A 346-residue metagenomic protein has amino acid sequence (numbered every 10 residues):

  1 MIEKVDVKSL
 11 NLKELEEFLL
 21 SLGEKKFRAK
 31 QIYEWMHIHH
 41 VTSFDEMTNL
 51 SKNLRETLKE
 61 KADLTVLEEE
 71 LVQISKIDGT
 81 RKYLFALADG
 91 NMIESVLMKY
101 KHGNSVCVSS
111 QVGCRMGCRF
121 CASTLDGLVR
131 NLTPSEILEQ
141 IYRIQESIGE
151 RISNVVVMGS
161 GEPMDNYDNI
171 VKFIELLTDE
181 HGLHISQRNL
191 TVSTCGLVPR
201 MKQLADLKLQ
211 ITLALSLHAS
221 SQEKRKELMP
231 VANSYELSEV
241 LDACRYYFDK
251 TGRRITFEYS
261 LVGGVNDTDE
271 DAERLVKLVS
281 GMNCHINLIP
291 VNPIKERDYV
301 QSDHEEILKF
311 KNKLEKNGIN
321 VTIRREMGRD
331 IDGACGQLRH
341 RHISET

Functional and structural regions predicted by a protein language model:
M1-I93, R245-R254, Y259-T346: Auxiliary Fe-S-binding modules of radical SAM enzymes
S75, S109-S110, S123, S193 (+1 more regions): Short linear Ser/Thr-Pro motifs
R81, I93, N104-V108, M116 (+1 more regions): Generic beta-strand structural signal
D89-M98, H102-G103: P-loop NTP-binding catalytic core
K99-E136: Canonical Radical SAM [4Fe-4S] cluster-binding loop centered on the CxxxCxxC motif and its immediate flanking residues
T124-N154: Conserved alpha-helical substructure of the radical SAM core
Q145-N154, G159-N317: Conserved AdoMet/S-adenosylmethionine-binding subsite of the radical SAM
